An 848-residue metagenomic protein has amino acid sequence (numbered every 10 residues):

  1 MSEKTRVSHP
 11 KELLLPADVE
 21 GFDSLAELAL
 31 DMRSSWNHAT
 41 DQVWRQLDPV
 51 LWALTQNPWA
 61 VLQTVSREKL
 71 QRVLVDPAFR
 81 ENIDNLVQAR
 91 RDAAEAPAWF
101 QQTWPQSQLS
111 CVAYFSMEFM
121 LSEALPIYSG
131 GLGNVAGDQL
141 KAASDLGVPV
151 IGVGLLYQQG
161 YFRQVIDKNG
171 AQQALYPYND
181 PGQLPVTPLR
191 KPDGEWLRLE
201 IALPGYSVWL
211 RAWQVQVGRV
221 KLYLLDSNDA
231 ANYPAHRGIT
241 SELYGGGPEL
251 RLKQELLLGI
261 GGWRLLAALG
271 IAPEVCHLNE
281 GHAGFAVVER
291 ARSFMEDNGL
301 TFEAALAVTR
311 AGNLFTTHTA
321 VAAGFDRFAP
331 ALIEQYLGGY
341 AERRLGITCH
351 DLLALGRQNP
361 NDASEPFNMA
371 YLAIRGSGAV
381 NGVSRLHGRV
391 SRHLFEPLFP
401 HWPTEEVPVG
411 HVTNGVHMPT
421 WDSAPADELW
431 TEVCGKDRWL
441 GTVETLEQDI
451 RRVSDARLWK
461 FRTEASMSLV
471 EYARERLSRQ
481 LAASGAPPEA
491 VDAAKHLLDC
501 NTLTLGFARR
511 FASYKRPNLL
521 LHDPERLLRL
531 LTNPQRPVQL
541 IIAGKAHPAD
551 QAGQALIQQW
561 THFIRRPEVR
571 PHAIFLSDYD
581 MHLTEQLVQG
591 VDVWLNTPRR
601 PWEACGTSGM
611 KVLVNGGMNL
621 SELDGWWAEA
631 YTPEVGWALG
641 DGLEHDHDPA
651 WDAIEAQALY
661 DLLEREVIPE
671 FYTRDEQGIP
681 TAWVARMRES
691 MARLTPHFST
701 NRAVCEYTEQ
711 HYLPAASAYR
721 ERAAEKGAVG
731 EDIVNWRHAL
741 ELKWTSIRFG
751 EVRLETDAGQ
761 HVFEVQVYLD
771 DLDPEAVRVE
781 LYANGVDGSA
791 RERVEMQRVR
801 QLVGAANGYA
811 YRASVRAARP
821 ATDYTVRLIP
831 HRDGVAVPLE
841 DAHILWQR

Functional and structural regions predicted by a protein language model:
M1-R848: Catalytic cores of carbohydrate-active enzymes across secretory and cytosolic contexts
